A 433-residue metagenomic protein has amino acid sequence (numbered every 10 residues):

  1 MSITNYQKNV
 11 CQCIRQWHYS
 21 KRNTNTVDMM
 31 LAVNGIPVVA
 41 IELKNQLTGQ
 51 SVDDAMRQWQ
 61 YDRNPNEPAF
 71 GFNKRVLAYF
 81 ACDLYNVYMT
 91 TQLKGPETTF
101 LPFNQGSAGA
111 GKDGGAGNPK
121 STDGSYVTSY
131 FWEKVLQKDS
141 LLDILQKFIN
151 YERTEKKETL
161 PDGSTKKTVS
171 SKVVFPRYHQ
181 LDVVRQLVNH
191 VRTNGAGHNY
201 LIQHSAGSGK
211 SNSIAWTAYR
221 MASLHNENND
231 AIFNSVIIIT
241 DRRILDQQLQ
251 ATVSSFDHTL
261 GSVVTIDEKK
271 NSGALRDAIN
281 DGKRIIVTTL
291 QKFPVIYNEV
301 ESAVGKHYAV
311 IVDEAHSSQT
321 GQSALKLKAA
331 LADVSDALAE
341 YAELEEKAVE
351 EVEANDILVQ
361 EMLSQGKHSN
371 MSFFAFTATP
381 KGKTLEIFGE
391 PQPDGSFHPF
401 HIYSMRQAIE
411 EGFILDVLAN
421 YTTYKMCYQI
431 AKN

Functional and structural regions predicted by a protein language model:
M1-S235, I244-L260, G305-H307, L327 (+2 more regions): ATP-dependent helicase/translocase motor core
V33, F72, N229-A231, A278-D281 (+3 more regions): Conserved catalytic network of the ASCE P-loop NTPase/AAA+ motor domain
V38, N45-T48, Y85-Y88, R243-L245 (+4 more regions): Conserved nucleotide-binding/hydrolysis micro-motifs of P-loop NTPases
F80-A81, I286-T289, M371-T377: Structural recognition of the conserved hydrophobic beta-strand(s) that form the central parallel beta-sheet of P-loop
S205-A206, A315-S317, A330-N355, E361-K383: Conserved helicase ATPase motor motifs in RecA-like P-loop NTPase domains
S235-I239, R243-I286: Conserved nucleic-acid-binding Ia/Ib motif block in the N-terminal RecA-like helicase ATPase lobe
R276, G282-E314, S318-A330, D336 (+1 more regions): Conserved RecA-like ASCE ATPase "motif II neighborhood" in helicase/translocase motors
K383-N433: Interdomain helical connector at the RecA1-RecA2 junction of SF1/SF2 helicase-like NTPases
